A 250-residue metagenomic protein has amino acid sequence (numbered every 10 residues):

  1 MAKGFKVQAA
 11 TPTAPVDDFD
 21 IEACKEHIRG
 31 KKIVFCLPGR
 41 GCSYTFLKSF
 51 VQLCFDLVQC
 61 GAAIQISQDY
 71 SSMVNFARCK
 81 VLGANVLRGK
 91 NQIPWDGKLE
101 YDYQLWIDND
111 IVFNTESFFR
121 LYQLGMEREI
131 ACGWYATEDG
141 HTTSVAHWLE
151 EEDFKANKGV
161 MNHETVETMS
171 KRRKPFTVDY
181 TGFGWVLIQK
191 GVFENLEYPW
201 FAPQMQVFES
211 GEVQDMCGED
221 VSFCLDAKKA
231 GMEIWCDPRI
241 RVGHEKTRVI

Functional and structural regions predicted by a protein language model:
A2-S72: N-proximal low-complexity "stem/linker" segments adjacent to membrane-targeting elements
S49-Q52, K80, R120, S222: Alpha-helical elements of Rossmann-like donor-binding domains used by nucleotide-donor carbohydrate transfer enzymes
V74-G97, L225: Short, conserved alpha-helix that lines the donor NDP-sugar binding/gating region of sugar-transfer enzymes
N75, T115, V221: Glycine-rich phosphate-binding loop at the start of an alpha helix
Q92-V112: Short beta-strand-to-loop acidic/aromatic patch adjacent to the donor-nucleotide binding site
Y101, M126-E129, M232: Short, high-confidence coil segments that cap the C-terminus of an alpha-helix and link into the following beta-strand
N114-Q206: Conserved catalytic core of nucleotide-sugar-dependent glycosyltransferases
T177, P199-A202, Q206-H244, V249-I250: Catalytic donor-sugar/metal-binding loop of nucleotide-sugar-dependent glycosyltransferases
